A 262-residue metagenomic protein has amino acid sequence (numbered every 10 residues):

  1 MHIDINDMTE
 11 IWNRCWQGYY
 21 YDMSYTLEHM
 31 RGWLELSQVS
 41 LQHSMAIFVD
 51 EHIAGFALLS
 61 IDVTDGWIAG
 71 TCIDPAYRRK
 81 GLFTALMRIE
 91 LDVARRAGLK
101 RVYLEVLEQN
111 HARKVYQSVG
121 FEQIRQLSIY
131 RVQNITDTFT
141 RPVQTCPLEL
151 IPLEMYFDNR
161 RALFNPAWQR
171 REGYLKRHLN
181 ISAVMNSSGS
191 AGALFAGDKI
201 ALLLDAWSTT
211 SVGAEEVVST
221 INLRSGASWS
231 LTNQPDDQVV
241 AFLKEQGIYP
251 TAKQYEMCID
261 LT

Functional and structural regions predicted by a protein language model:
N13, Y20-L58, D158-S182: Active-site rim helix/loop that mediates acceptor-substrate recognition in acyltransferases
L27, S118-A196: Amide-forming acyltransferase catalytic core, primarily the GNAT-like/NAT-type and related acyltransferase folds
A46, H52-S60, W67-C72, A183-D198 (+1 more regions): Conserved beta-strand in the GNAT
I61, D74-A76, K80, E108: Active-site acidic-Proline motif in GNAT/NAT acetyltransferases
Y77, G81-I89, T209-V217: Conserved acetyl-CoA pyrophosphate-binding loop and the N-cap/start of the following alpha-helix in GNAT-like
K80, T84, R96, E108-Q126 (+1 more regions): Conserved active-site alpha-helix within GNAT-family acetyltransferase domains
M87, A94-L107, R224-P235: Conserved GNAT acetyl-CoA-binding A-motif
H178-T262: Charged, low-complexity intrinsically disordered regulatory/assembly segments
